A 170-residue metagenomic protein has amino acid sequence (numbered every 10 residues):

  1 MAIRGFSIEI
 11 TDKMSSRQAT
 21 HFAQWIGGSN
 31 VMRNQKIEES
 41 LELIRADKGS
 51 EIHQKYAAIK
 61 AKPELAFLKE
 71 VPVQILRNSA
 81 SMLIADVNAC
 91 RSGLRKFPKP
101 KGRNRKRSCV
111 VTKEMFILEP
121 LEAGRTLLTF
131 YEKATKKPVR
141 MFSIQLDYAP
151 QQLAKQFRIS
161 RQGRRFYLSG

Functional and structural regions predicted by a protein language model:
M1-G170: Nucleic-acid substrate recognition interfaces
